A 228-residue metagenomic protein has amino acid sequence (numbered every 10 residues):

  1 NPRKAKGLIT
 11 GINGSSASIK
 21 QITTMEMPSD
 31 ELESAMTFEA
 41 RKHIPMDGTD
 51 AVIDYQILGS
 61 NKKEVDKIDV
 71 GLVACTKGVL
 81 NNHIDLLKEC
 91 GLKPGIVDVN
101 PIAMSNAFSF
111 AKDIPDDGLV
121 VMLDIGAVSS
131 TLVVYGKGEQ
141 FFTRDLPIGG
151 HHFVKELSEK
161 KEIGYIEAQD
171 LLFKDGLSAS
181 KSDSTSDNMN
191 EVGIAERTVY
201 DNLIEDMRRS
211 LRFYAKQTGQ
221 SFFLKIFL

Functional and structural regions predicted by a protein language model:
N1, K6-N13, S109-F142, L146-H152 (+1 more regions): Gly/Thr-rich phosphate-binding beta-strand-loop-beta motif of the actin/hexokinase/Hsp70
N1-G7, C90, I163, S210-L224: Phosphate/pyrophosphate-binding loops at sites that engage ATP/ADP/AMP, CoA/4′-phosphopantetheine, polyphosphate
G11-A111, K225: Active-site neighborhood for divalent-cation/phosphate handling
E33, L80, V154, Y200-I204 (+1 more regions): Amphipathic alpha-helical transducer elements in NTP-driven molecular machines
H43-D47, E89-C90, A111, K160 (+2 more regions): Conserved, well-folded catalytic cores of nucleic-acid-processing and energy-transducing macromolecular machines
V79-N106, E139-K181: Glycine-rich phosphate-binding loop plus the immediately following alpha-helix
D170-K225: Adenine-nucleotide phosphate-binding core of ATP-dependent small-molecule kinases
